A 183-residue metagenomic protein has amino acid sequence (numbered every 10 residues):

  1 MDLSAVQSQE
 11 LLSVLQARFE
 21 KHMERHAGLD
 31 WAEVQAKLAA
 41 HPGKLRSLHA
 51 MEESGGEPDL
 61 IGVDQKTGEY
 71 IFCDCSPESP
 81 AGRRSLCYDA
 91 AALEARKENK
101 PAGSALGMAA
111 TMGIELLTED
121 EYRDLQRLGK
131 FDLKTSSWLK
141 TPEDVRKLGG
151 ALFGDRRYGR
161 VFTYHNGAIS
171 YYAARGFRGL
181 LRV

Functional and structural regions predicted by a protein language model:
D2-E115, E119-V183: A binding-site-centric feature that preferentially detects glycan-recognition modules on secreted/surface proteins
